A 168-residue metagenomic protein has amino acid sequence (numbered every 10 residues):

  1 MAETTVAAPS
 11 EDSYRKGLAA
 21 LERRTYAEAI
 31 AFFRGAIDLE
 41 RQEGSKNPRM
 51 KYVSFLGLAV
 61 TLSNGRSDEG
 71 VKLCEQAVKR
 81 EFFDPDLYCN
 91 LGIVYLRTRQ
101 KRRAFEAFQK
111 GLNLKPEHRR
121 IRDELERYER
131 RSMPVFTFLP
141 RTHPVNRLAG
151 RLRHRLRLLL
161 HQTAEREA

Functional and structural regions predicted by a protein language model:
M1-A7, D12, A19-R23, D68-E69 (+4 more regions): Intrinsically disordered, low-complexity, charge-biased linker/tail regions
A7-E40, F105-G111, K115: Generic detector of contiguous secondary-structure segments
S13, A20, V60-T61, Y95: Hydrophobic side-chain positions on well-ordered alpha-helices, corresponding to helix-helix packing/interface faces
Y14, N47-F55, D86-N90, E106 (+1 more regions): Alpha-solenoid helical repeat scaffolds
L18, L58-A59, I93, R127: Residue-level recognition of tetratricopeptide repeat
E22, A27, R34-L87: Alpha-helical adaptor scaffolds
G44, T61-G65, R99, E126 (+1 more regions): Short coil/turn linking the two alpha-helices of tandem helical-hairpin repeats
L73-G111: A generic tandem-repeat structural signature
